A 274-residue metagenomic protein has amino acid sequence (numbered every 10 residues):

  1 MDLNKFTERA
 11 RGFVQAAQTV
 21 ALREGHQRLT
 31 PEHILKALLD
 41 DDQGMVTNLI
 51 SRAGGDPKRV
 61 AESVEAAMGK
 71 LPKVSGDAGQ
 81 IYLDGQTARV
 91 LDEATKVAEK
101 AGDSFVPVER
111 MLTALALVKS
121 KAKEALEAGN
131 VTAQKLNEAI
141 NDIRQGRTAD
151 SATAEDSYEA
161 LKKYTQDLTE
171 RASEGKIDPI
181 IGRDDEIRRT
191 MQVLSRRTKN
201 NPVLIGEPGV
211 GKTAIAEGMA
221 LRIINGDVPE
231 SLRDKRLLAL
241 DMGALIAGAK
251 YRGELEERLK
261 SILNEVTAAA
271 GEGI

Functional and structural regions predicted by a protein language model:
M1-I246, E254-I274: Histone-fold recognition with a strong bias for associated Lys/Arg-rich disordered tails
Y251: N-terminal phosphate-binding loop and adjacent alpha-helix
